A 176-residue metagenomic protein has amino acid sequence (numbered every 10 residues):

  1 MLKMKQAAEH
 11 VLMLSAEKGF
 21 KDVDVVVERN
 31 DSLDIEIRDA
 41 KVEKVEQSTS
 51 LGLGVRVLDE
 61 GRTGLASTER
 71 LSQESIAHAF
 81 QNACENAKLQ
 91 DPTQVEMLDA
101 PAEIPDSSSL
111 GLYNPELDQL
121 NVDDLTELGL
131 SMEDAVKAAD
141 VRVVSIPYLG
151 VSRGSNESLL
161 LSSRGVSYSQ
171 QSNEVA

Functional and structural regions predicted by a protein language model:
M1-A176: Active-site bordering "gate/hinge" segments that shape substrate access to catalytic or cofactor-binding pockets
